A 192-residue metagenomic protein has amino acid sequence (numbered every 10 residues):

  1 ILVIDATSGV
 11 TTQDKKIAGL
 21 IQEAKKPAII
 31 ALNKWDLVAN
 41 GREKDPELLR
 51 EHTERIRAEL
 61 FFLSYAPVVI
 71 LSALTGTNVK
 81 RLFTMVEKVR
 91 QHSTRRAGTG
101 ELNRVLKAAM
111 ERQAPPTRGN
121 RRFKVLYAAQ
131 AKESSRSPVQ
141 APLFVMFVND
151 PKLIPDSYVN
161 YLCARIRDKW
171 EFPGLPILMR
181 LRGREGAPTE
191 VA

Functional and structural regions predicted by a protein language model:
L2-V3, S8-A192: C-terminal-of-GTPase-core extension/linker across diverse P-loop GTPases
